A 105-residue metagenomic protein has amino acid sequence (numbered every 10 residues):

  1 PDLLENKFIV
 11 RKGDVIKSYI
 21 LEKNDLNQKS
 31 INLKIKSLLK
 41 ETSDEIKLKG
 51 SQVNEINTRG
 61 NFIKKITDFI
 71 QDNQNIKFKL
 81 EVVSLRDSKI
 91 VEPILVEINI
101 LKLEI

Functional and structural regions predicted by a protein language model:
P1-I105: Membrane-proximal structural modules of membrane-associated proteins and complexes
